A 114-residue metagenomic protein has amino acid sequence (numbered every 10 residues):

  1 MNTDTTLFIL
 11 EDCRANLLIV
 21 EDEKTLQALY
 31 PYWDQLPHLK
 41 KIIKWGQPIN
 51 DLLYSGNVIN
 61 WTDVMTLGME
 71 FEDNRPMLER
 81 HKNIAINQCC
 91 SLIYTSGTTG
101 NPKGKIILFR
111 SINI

Functional and structural regions predicted by a protein language model:
M1-L67: Structural core segment of the AMP-binding/adenylate-forming
T3, L26, N74-M77, N113: Short, well-ordered alpha-helical scaffold segments within catalytic/effector domains
R14, T99-N101: Active-site-proximal glycine-rich helix-loop-beta segment
K40, K103-K105: Extracytoplasmic/periplasmic beta-strand context in beta-sandwich domains, especially the cupredoxin/COX2 CuA-binding
V58-T62, T66-Y94, N101: Conserved pre-ATP/AMP-binding loop-to-beta segment of ANL
I86, K105-I114: Conserved structural elements of the adenylate-forming
T95-S96, L108: Conserved phosphate-coupling serine/threonine residues in phosphotransfer and NTP-handling enzymes
